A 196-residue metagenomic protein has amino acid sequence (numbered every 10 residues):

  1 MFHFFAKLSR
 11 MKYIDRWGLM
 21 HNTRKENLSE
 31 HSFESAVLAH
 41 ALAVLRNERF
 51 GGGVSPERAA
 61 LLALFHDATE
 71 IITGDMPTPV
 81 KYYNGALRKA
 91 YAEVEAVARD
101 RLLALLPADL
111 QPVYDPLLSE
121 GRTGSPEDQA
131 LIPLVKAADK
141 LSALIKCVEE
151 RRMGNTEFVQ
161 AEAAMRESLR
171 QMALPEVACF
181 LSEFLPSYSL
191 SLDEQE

Functional and structural regions predicted by a protein language model:
M1-E196: Alpha-helical, largely C-terminal catalytic domains that coordinate divalent metal ions via clustered Asp/Glu/His
